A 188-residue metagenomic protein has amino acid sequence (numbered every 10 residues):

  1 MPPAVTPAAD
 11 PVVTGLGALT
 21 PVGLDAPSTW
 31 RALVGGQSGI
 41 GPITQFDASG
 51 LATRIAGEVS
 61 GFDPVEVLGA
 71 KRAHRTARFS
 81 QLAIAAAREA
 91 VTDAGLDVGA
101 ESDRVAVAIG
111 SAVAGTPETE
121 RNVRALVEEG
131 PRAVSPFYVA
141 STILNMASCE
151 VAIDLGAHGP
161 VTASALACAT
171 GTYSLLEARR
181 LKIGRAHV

Functional and structural regions predicted by a protein language model:
M1-P160, R180: Conserved "HGTGT" condensation-loop signature of ketosynthase/thiolase-family condensing enzymes that catalyze
P160-L166: Short loop-beta-helix segment that forms the pyridoxal 5′-phosphate
A165, R179-R180: Generic detector of solvent-exposed, compositionally biased contiguous segments
G171: Short conserved active-site loop signatures built around small residues
A186-V188: Conserved small/polar residues in nucleotide/adenosyl-binding loops
